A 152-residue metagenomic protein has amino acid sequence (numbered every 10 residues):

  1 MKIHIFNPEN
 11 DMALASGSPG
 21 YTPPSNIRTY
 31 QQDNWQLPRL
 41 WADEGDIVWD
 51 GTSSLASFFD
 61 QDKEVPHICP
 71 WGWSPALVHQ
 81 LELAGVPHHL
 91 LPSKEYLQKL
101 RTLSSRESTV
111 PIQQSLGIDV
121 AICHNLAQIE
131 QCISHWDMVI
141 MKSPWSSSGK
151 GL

Functional and structural regions predicted by a protein language model:
M1-L40: N-terminal-proximal low-complexity accessory segments that begin disordered and transition into the first
K2-H4, I68, V139-M141: Generic beta-sheet signal
I3, D46-I47: Structural motif
N7, S74, G149-G151: Glycine-centered flexibility motif
I27-D43, W49-W136, S146-S147: Conserved N-proximal alpha/beta basic substrate-recognition cap immediately N-terminal to, or forming the N-lobe
M138-L152: Conserved anion/nucleotide-ligand pocket segment
